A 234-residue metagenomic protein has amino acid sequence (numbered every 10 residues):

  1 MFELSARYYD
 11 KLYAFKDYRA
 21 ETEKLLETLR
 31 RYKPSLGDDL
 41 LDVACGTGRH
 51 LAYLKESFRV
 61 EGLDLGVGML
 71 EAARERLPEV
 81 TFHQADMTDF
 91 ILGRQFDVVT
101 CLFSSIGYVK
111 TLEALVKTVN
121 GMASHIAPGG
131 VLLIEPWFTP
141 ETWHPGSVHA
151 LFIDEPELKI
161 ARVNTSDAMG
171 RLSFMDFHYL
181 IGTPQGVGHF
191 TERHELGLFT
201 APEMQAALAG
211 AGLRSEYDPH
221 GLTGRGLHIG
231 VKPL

Functional and structural regions predicted by a protein language model:
M1-L36: Conserved class I S-adenosyl-L-methionine
L36-A44: Conserved class I S-adenosyl-L-methionine
L41, G48-D89: Class I SAM-dependent methyltransferase SAM/SAH-binding core
I91-V98: A short acidic, Gly/Pro-enriched loop at the edge of an enzyme's catalytic core that lines a small-molecule cofactor
L102-S104: Residues lining the SAM
V116-P128: A short glycine-rich, Lys/Arg-flanked "PGG" loop and its adjoining helix->strand segment in the class I
L133-Q205: SAM-dependent methyltransferase
A201-L234: C-terminal lobe and adjacent flexible extensions of AdoMet/dcAdoMet transferase-like proteins
